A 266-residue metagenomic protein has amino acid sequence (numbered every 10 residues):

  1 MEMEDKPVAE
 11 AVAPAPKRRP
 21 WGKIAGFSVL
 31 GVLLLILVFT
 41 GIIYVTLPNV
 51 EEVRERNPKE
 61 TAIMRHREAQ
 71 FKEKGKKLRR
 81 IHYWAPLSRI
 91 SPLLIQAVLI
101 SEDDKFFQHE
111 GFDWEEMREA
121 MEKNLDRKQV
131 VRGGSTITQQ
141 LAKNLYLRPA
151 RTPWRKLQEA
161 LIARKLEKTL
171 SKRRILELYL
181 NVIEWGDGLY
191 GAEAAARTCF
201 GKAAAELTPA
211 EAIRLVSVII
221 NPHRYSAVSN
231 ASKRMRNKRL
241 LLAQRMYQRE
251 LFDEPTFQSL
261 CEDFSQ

Functional and structural regions predicted by a protein language model:
E2-Q266: Juxtamembrane regions of bacterial inner-membrane/periplasmic proteins, predominantly the peptidoglycan biogenesis
